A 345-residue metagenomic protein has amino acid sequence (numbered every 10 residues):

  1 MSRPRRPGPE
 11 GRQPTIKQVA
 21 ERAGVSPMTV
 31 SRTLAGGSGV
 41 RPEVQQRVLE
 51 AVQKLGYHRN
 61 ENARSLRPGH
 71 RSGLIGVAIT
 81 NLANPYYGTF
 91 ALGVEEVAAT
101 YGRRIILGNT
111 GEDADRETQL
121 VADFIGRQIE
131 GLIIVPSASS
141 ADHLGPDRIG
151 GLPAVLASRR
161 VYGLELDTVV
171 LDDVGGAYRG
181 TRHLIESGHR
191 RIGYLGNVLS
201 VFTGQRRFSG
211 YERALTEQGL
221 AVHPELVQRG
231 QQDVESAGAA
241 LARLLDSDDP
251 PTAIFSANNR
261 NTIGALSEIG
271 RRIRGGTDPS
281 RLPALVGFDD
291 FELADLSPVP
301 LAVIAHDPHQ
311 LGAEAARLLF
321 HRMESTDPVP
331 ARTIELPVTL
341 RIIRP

Functional and structural regions predicted by a protein language model:
M1-P9, K54, E96-Y101, I149-L156 (+1 more regions): Bacterial carbohydrate/catabolite-sensing allosteric modules
M1-R71: N-terminal helix-turn-helix DNA-binding module of bacterial transcription factors
P27-R32, L66-A83, H183, R191-V198: Short beta-strand segments enriched in small/hydrophobic residues
H58-D123, R127-E130, S209-E212, T216 (+1 more regions): Amphipathic helical "hinge" segments at domain boundaries
G111-A114, V135-S140, R260: Short beta->alpha connector loops
G131-L144, L156-E165: Acidic, Gly/Pro-rich loop/turn segments at junctions of secondary structure
